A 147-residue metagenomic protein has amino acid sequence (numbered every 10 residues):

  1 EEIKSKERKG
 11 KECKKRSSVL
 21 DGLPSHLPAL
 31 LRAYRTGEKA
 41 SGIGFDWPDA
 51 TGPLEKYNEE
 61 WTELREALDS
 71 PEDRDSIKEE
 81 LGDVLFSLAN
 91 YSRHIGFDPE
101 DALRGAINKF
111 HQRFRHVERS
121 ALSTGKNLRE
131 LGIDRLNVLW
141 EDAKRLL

Functional and structural regions predicted by a protein language model:
E1-L81, L85-L147: Flexible "arm" and connector segments at domain edges
